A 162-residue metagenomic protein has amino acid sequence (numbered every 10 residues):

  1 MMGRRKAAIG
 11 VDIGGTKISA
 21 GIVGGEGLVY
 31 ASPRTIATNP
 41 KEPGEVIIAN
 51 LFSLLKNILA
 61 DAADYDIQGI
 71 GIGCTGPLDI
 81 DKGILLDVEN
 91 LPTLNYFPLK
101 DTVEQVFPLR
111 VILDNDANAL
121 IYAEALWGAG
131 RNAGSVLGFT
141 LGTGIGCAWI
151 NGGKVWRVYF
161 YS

Functional and structural regions predicted by a protein language model:
G3, A62-I67: Short helix-terminating capping/connector loops at secondary-structure junctions
G3-A49, S53, I84-L85, V155-S162: Short glycine-rich, Thr/Ser-proximal phosphate-binding strand/loop in the N-terminal lobe of ATP-dependent enzymes
A8-D12, I67-G71, V136-T140, G146: Short glycine-aspartate micro-motif
T16, T75-L78, G142-G144: Short glycine-rich anion-binding loops that position phosphate/pyrophosphate groups of nucleotides and phosphorylated
P40, G44-F52, D66-I70, P77-S135: Glycine-rich phosphate-binding loop and adjoining helix at the ATP-binding site of ATP-dependent phosphoryl-transfer
L54-D61, W127: A generic secondary-structure signal
R131-S162: Glycine-rich phosphate-binding loop of actin/hexokinase-like ATP-binding domains
